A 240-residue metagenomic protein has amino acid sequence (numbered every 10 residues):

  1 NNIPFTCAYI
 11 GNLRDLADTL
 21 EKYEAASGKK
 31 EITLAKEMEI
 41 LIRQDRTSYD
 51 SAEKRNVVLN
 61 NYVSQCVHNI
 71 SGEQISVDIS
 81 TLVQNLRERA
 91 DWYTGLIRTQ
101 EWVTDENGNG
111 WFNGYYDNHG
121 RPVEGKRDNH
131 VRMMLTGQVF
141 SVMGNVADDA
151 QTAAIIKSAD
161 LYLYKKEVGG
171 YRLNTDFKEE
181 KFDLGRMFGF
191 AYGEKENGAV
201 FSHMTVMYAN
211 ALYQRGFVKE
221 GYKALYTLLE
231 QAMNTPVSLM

Functional and structural regions predicted by a protein language model:
N1-M240: Acidic, mature catalytic/reactive cores of soluble proteins
